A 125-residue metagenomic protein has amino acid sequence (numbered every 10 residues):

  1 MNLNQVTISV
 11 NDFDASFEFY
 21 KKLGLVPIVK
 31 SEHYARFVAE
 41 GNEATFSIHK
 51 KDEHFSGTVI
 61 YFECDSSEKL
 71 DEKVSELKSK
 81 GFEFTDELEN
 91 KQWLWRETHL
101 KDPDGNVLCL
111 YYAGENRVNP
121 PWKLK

Functional and structural regions predicted by a protein language model:
M1-A15, I60, G114-K125: N-terminal beta-strand motif that seeds the catalytic metal site of vicinal oxygen chelate
L3-N11, K51-K80, R96-K101: Vicinal oxygen chelate
I8, I28-V29, E87-N90: Short beta-strand-to-loop elements that line the ligand-binding cleft of bilobed periplasmic-binding protein-like
F13, K30, E40, K91-W93 (+1 more regions): A short, compositionally biased micro-patch
S16-F19, K73: Hydrophobic side chains in well-ordered alpha-helices
K21-I28, F82-E83: Conserved acetyl-CoA-binding loop of GNAT-fold acetyltransferases
V26-T58, V107-G114: Conserved short beta-strand elements that form part of the metal-binding/catalytic scaffold of enzyme active sites
S75-K125: Vicinal oxygen chelate
